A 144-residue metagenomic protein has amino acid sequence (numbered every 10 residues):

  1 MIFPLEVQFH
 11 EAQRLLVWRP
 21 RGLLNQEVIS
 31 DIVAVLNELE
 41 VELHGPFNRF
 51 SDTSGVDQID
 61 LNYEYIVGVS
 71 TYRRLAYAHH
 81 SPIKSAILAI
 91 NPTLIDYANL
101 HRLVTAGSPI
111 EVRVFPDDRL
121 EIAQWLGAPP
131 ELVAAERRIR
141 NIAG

Functional and structural regions predicted by a protein language model:
I2-G144: Amphipathic, Lys/Arg-enriched alpha-helical "gate/interface" segment within cytosolic domains that mediates
